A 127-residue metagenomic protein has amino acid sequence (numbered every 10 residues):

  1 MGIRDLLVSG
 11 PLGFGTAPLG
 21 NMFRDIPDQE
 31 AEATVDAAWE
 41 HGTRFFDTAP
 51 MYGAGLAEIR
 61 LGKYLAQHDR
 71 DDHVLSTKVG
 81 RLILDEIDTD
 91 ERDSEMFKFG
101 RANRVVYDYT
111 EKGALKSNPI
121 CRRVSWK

Functional and structural regions predicted by a protein language model:
M1-E86, R92: N-terminal binding-site loop/beta-alpha segment at the start of enzyme catalytic domains that lines or forms
F23, E91-K127: Glycine/proline-rich, positively charged, aromatic-decorated active-site loop/lid region on the catalytic face
